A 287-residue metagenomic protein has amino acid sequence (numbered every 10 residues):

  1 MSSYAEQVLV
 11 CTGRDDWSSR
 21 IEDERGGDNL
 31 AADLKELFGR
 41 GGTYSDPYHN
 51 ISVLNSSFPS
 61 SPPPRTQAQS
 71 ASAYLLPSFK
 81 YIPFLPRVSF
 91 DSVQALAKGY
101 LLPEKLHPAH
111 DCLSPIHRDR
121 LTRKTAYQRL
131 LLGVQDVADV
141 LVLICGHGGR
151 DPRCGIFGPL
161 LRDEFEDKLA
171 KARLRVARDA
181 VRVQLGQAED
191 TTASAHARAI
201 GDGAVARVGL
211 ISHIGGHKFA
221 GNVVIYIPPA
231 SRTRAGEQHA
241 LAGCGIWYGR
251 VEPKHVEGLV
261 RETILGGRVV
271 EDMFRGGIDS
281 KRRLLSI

Functional and structural regions predicted by a protein language model:
M1-I287: Histidine/cysteine-enriched polar flanking segments
